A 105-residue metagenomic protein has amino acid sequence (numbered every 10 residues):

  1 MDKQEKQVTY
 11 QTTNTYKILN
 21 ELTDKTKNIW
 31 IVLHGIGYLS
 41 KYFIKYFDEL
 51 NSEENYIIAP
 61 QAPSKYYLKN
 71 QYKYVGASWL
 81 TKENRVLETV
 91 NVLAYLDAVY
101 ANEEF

Functional and structural regions predicted by a protein language model:
M1-Q7: An N-terminal hydrophobic leader/cap segment in hydrolases
T9-F105: Serine-hydrolase catalytic machinery in alpha/beta-hydrolase-like enzymes
